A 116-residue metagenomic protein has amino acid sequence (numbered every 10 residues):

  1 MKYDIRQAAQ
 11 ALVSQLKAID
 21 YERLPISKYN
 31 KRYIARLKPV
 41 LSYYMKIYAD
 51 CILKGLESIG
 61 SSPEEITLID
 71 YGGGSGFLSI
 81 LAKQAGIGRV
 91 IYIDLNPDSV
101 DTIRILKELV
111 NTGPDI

Functional and structural regions predicted by a protein language model:
M1-I116: Conserved N-terminal segment of class I S-adenosyl-L-methionine
